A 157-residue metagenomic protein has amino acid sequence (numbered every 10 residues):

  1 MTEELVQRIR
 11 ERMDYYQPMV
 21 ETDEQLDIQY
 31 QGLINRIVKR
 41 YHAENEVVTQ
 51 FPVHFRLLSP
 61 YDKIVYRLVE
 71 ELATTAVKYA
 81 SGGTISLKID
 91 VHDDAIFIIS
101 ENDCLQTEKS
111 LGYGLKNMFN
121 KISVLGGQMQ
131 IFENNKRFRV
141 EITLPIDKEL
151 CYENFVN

Functional and structural regions predicted by a protein language model:
E3, Q7, P18-A43: Short beta-to-alpha transition helix within the HATPase_c
E44-V69: Conserved short strand/loop->alpha-helix "switch" segment adjacent to the catalytic nucleotide/phosphoryl-transfer site
D62-T84: Conserved ATP-binding N-box helix of the HATPase_c
T84-D94, F132-N135: Short beta-strand/loop element within the Bergerat-fold HATPase_c
I96-L105: Conserved DxG motif in ATP/Mg2+-binding regions
E108-R139: ATP phosphate-binding glycine-rich loop and adjacent ATP-lid/helix-beta elements within ATP-binding kinase/ATPase
F138-K148: Short C-terminal beta-strand
D147-N157: C-terminal end segment of the histidine kinase catalytic
